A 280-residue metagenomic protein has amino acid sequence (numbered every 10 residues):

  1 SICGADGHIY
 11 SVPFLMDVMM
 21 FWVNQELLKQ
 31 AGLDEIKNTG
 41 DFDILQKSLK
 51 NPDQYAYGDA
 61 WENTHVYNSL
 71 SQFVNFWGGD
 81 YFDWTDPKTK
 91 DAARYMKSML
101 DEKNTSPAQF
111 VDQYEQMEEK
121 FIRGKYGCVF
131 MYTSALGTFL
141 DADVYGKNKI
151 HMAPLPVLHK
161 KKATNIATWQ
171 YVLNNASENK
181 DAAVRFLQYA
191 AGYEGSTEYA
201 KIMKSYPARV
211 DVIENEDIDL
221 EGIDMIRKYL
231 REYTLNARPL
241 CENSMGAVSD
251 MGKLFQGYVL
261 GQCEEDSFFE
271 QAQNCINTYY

Functional and structural regions predicted by a protein language model:
S1-M19, D43, S69, K147-P156 (+2 more regions): Hinge/lid segment of periplasmic solute-binding proteins
H8, Q30, D101-N104, A142-Y206 (+2 more regions): Extracytoplasmic/periplasmic substrate-recognition and gating elements
S11-M16, N24, A31, A56-T64 (+1 more regions): Short beta-strand->loop
M19-V23, Y171-L173: Short glycine- and hydrophobic/aromatic-rich loop-to-beta-strand nucleating segment in the catalytic cores
T39-I44, Q109-I122: Short helix-initiation/N-cap motifs at beta->coil->alpha
Q46-K50, F82-V111, L155: Glycine-centered hinge/linker elements that transmit conformational signals in sensory and ligand-binding systems
G127-Y132: Paired acidic/hydrophobic, glycine-rich loop segments that form the ligand-binding mouth/hinge of periplasmic-binding
I150-A153, A200-G257: Long, aromatic- and glycine/proline-rich binding clefts that accommodate carbohydrate-like moieties
